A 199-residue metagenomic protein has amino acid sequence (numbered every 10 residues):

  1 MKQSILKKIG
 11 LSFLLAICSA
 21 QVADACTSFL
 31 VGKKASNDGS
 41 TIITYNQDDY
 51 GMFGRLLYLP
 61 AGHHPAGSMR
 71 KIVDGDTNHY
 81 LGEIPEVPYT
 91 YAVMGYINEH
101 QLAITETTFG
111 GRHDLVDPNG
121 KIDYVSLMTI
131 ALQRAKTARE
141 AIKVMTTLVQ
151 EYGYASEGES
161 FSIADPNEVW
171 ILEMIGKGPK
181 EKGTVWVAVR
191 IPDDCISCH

Functional and structural regions predicted by a protein language model:
K2-G10: Bacterial N-terminal signal peptides that target proteins for export
G10-A20: Bacterial N-terminal signal peptides
A23-A25: Boundary at the C-terminal end of the N-terminal hydrophobic targeting segment
T27-Y124, V144-H199: A contiguous strand-loop segment
S36, L132-A138, S156: Cysteine-dependent hydrolase recognition
V116-P118, S126-A135: Second-shell loop/turn segments in exported
